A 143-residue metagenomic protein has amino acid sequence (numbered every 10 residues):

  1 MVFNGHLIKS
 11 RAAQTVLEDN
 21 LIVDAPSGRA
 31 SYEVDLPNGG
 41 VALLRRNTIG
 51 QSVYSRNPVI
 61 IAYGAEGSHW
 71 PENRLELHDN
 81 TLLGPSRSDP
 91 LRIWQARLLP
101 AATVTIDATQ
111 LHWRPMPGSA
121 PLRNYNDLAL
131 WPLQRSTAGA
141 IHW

Functional and structural regions predicted by a protein language model:
M1-H6, A12-P26, G40-V53, P71-S86 (+1 more regions): Right-handed parallel beta-helix
V2-K9, S27-L36, R56-S68, S88-R97: Extracellular beta-strand/beta-solenoid scaffold signature
V23, S31-Y32, T48-I49, N57-V59 (+3 more regions): Surface-exposed beta-strand edges and their flanking turn/coil or helix-capping segments
Q51-S55, G139-A140: Short secondary-structure transition/capping segments
W70-H78, P85-D89, I93-W143: Acidic, glycine- and Ser/Thr-rich low-complexity intrinsically disordered tracts in extracellular/secreted proteins
